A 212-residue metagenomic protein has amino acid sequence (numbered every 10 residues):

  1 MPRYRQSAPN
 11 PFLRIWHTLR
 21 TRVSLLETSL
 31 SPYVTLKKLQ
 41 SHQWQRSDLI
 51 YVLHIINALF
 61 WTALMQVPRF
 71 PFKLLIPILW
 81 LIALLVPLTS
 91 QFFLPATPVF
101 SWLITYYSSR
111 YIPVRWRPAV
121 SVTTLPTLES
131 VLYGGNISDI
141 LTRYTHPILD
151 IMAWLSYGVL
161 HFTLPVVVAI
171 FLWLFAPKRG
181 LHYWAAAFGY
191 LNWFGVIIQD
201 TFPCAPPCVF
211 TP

Functional and structural regions predicted by a protein language model:
M1-P212: Terminal transmembrane helix and immediately flanking juxtamembrane interfaces of multi-pass membrane proteins
